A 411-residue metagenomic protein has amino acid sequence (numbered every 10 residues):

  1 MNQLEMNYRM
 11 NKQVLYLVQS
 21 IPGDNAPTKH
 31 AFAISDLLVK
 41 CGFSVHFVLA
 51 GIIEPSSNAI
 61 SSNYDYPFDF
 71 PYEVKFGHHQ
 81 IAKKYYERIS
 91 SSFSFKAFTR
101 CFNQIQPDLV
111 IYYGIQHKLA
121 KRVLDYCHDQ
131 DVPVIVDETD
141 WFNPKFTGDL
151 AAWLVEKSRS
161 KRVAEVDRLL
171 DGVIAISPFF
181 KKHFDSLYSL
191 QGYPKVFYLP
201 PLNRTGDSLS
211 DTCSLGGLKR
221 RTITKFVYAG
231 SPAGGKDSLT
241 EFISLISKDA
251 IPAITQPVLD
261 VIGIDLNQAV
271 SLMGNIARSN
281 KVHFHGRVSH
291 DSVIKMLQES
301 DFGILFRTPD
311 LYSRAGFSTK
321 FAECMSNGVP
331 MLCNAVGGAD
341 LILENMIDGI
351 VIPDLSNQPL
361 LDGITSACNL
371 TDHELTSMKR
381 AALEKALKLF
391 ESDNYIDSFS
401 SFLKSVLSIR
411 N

Functional and structural regions predicted by a protein language model:
M1-I60, G172, P200, S244-P252: N-terminal subdomain of nucleotide-sugar transferases
L15, I174, N203, G217-I246 (+1 more regions): Conserved donor-binding/catalytic core segment of Leloir-type glycosyltransferases
N25, A233-D237, D291-M296, G303-A322 (+1 more regions): Nucleotide-sugar-dependent
F93-R100, K118-A120, D125, V136 (+2 more regions): Membrane-proximal helix-turn-helix segments that form the acceptor-binding/catalytic region of lipid-linked
K145, E156, S160-P194, N203-G206 (+3 more regions): A short, active-site helix/loop in glycosyltransferases that binds the activated sugar's phosphate group
C213, H373-K404: A charged, aromatic-enriched C-terminal amphipathic alpha-helix characteristic of glycosyltransferases across folds
V270-K295: Nucleotide-activated donor-binding/catalytic signature segment of Leloir-type glycosyltransferases, i.e., the conserved
N345-M346, I350-Q358, S366-D372: Conserved acidic donor-binding segment of nucleotide-sugar-dependent glycosyltransferases
